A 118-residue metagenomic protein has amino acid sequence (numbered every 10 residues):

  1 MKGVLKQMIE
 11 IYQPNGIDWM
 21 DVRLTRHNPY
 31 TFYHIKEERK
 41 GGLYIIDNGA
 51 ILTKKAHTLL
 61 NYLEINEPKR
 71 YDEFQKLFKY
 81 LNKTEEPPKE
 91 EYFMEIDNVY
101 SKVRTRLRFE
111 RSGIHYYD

Functional and structural regions predicted by a protein language model:
M1, P14, R39-K40, R111: Intrinsically disordered, low-complexity segments enriched in small/polar residues
M1-T31, T53-K55: Short cysteine-rich loop/turn motifs with clustered Cys
W19-I51, L60-I65: Histidine-centered nuclease catalytic patch
I45-N48, K55-D118: A detector for short metal-coordination/catalytic motifs
